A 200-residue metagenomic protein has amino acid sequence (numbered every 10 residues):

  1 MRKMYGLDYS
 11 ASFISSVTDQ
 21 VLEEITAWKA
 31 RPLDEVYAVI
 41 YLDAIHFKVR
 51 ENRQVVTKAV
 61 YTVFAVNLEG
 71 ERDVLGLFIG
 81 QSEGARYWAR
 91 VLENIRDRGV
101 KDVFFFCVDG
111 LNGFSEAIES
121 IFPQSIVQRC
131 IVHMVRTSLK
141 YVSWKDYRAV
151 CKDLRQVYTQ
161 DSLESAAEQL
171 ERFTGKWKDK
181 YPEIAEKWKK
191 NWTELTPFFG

Functional and structural regions predicted by a protein language model:
M4, K48, V157, F173-K176: Alpha-helix C-capping/helix-to-loop hinge sites
M4-A11, S16, Q20-V108, N112 (+2 more regions): RNase H-like nuclease fold core
V36, K145-D161: A polyampholytic, Gly/Pro-enriched intrinsically disordered region
F105-N112, A117-K152: Conserved beta-strand -> loop -> alpha-helix junction used to position metal-binding or nucleic-acid-contacting
T159-G200: Acidic/histidine-rich catalytic cores and adjacent linkers of DNA breakage/strand-transfer/modification proteins
